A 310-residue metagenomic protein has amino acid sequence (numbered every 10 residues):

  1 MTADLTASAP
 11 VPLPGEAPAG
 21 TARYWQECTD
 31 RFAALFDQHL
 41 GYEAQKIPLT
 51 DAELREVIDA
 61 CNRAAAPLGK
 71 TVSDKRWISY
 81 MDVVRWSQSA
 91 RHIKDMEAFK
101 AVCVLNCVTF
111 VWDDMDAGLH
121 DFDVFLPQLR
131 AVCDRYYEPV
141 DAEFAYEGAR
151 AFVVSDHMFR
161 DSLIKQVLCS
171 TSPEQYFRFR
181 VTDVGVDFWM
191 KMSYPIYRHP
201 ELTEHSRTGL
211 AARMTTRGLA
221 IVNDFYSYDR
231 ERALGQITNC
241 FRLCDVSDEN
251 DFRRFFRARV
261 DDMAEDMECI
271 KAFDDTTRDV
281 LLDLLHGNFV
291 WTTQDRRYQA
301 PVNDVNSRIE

Functional and structural regions predicted by a protein language model:
M1-E310: Alpha-helical, largely C-terminal catalytic domains that coordinate divalent metal ions via clustered Asp/Glu/His
